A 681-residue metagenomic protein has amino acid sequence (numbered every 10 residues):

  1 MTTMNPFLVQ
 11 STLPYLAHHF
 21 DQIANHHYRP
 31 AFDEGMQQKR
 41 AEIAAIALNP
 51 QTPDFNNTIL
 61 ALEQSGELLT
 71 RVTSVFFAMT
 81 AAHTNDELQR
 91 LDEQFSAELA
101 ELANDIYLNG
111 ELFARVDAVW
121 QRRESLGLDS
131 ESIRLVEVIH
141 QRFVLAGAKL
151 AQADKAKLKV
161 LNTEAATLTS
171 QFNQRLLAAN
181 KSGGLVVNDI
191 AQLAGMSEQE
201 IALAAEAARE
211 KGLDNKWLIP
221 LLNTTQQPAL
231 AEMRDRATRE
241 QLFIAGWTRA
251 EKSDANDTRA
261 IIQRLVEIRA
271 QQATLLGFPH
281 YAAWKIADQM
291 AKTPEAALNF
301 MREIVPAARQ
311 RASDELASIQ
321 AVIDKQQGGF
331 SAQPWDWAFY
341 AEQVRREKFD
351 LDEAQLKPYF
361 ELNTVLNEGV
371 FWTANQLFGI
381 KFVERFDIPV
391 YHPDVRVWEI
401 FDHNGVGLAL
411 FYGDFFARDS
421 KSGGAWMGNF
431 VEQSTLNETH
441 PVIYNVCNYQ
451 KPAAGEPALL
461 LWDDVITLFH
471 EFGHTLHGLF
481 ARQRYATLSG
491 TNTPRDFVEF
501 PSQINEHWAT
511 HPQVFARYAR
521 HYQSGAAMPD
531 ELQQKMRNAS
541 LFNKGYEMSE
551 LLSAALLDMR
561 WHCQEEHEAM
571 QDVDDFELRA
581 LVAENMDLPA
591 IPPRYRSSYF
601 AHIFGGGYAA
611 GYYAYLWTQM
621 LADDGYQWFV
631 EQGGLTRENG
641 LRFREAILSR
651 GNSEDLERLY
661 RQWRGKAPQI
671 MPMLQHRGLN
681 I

Functional and structural regions predicted by a protein language model:
T2-E200: N-terminal helix-rich structural modules
T2-P30, E34, K216-L218, E347-F349 (+9 more regions): C-terminal, non-catalytic "cap/extension" segments appended to globular domains
T12-H27, F76-F95, A118-V160, P220-A260 (+6 more regions): Short His/Asp/Glu-rich catalytic/ion-coordination signatures at enzyme active sites or charged loops
Q37, A41, A45-T52, L68-N85 (+22 more regions): Intrinsically disordered or highly flexible coil/loop and linker segments, enriched in small and charged/polar residues
E67-A78, E137, Q141, I244 (+3 more regions): Short, hydrophobic/amphipathic alpha-helical patches that form generic packing surfaces within helical domains
E131, L135-V136, T167, Q174 (+9 more regions): Active-site-proximal, well-structured secondary-structure segments within enzyme catalytic domains
T224-Q226, Q272, H403-G405, F415-R418 (+4 more regions): Short, glycine-/Ser/Thr-/acidic-enriched flexible segments
Q450-L468: Short pre-active-site segment immediately N-terminal to the catalytic Zn-binding motif
